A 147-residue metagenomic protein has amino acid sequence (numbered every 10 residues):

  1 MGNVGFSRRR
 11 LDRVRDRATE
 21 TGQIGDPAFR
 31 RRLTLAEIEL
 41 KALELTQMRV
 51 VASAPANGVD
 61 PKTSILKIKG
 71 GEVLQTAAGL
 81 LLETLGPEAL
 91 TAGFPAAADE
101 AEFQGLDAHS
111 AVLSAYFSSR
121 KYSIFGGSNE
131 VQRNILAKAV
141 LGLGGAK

Functional and structural regions predicted by a protein language model:
M1-K147: Alpha-helical interface subdomain recognition
